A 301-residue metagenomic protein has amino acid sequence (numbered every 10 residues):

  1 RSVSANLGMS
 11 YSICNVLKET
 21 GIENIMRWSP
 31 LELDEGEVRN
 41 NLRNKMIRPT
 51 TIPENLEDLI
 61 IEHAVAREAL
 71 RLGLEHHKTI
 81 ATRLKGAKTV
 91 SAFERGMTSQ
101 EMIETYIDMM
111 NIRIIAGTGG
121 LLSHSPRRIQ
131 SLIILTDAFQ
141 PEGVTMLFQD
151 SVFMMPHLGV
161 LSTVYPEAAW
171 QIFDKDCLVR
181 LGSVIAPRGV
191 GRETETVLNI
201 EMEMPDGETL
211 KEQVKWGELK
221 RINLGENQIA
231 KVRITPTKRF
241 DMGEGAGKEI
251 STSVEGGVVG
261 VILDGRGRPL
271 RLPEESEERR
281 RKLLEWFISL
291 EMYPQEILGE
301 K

Functional and structural regions predicted by a protein language model:
R1-K301: Helical "lid/coupling" subdomains associated with nucleotide-phosphate turnover
